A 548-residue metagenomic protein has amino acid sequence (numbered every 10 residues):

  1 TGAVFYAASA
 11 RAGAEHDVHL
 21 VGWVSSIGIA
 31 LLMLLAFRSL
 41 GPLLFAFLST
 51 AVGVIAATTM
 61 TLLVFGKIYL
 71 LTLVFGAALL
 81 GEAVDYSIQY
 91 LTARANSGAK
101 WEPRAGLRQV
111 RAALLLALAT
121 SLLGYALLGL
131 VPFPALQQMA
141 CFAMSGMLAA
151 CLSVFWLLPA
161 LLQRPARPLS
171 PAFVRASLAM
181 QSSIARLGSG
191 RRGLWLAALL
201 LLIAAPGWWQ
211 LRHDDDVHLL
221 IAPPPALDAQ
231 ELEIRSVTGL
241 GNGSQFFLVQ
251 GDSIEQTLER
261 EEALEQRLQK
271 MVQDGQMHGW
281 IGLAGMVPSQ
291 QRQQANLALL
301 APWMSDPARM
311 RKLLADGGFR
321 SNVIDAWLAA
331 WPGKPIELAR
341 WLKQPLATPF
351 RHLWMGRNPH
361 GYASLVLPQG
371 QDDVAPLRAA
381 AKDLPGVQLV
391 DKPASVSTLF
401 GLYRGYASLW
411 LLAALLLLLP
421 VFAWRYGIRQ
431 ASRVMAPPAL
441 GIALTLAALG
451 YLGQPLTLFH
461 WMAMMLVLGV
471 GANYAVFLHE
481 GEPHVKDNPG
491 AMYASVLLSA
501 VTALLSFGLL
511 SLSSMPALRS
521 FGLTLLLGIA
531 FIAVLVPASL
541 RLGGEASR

Functional and structural regions predicted by a protein language model:
T1, Q245-Q250, P349-R378: A short beta-strand structural signal in non-transmembrane regions
T1-G2, Q273-G282, V387-P393: Conserved short beta-strand edge segments in small beta-sheet-based binding/regulatory domains
A3-D215, D372-D383, V387, K392-R548: Membrane-embedded transmembrane helical bundles of large multi-pass transporters/channels
S9, L283-A363: Extracytoplasmic
R192-L313: Juxtamembrane segments of multi-pass membrane proteins
D215-Q230, P332-A347, R378: Short amphipathic alpha-helix segments
S236-G239, M355-N358, W424: Replace "in large, NTP-powered and nucleic-acid-processing enzymes" with "in large, NTP-powered factors and other
L268-V272, I336-K343, A379-G386: Surface-exposed amphipathic alpha-helical segments in non-transmembrane regions that serve as interaction surfaces
